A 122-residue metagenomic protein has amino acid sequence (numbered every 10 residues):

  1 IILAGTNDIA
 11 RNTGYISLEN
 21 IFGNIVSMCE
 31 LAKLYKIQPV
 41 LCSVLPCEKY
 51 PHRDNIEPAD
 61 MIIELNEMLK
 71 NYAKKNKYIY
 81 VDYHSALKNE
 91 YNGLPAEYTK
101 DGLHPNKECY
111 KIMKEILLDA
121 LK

Functional and structural regions predicted by a protein language model:
I1-K122: Alpha-helical cap/lid subdomain in secreted, periplasmic, or secretory-pathway luminal O-acyl-processing enzymes
